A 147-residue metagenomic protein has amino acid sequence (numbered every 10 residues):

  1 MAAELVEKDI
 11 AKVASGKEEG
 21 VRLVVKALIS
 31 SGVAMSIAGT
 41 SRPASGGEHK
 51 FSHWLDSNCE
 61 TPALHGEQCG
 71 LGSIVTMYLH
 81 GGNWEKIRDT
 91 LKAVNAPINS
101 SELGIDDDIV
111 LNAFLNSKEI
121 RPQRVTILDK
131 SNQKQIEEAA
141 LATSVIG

Functional and structural regions predicted by a protein language model:
M1-N95, S101, I105: Active-site segments that bind and position negatively charged phosphate/pyrophosphate groups
G81-G147: C-terminal charged capping/lid subdomain of soluble metabolic enzymes
